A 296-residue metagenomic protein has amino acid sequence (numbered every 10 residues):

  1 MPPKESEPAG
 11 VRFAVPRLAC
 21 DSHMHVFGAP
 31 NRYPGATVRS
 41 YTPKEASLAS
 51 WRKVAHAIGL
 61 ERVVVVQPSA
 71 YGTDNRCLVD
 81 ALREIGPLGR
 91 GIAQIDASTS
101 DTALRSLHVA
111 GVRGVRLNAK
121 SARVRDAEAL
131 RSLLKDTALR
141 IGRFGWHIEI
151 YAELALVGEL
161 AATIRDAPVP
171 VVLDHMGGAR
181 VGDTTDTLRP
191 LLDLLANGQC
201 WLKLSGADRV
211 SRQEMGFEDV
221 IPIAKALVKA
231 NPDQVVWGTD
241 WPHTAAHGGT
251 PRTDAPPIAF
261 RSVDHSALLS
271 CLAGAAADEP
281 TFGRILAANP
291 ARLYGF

Functional and structural regions predicted by a protein language model:
M1-T73, A255: An N-terminally biased module of ancient metal coordination in phosphate/nucleic-acid-related enzymes
P2-A9, T184-F296: H/E-rich (His + Asp/Glu) clusters that bind or coordinate divalent metals
P2-P3, E7, G72-A155, A162-R165 (+1 more regions): Active-site gating/metal-coordination segments in enzymes
A19-M24, V63-V66, G89-A93, R113-L117 (+4 more regions): Hydrophobic faces of well-ordered beta-strands that scaffold small-molecule active sites in alpha/beta enzyme cores
C20, M24-H25, L133, T137 (+2 more regions): A generic "structured core" feature
H23, A55, L78, L107 (+8 more regions): Conserved, mostly hydrophobic/aromatic
P34-E45, R62-V66, H108, V112-A129 (+1 more regions): Glycine-rich phosphate-binding "P-loop"
S47-S50, T99-T102, V157-G158, D183-L191: Alpha-helical scaffolding within the catalytic cores of extracellular/periplasmic polymer-degrading hydrolases
